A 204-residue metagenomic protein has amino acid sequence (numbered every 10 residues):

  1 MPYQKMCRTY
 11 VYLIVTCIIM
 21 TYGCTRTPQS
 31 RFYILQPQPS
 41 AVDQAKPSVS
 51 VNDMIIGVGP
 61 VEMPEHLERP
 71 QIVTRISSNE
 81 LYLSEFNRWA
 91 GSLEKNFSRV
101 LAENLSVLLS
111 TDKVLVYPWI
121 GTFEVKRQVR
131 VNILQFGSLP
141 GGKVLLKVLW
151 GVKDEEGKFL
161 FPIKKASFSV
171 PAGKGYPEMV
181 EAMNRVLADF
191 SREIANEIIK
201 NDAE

Functional and structural regions predicted by a protein language model:
M1-Y22: Sec-dependent bacterial lipoprotein signal peptides
G23-E94, D202-E204: A structural "domain/chain start" motif
R26-D43, N52, L108-E156, G173: Surface-exposed short loop/turn segments
P64, V100-T111, E193, E197-N201: Structured segments of extracytoplasmic/periplasmic soluble domains in secreted or envelope-associated proteins
E80-A90, E156-D189: Short secondary-structure boundary motifs at beta->alpha junctions and helix caps
E181-E204: Compositionally biased, intrinsically disordered linkers/stalks adjacent to structured regions
